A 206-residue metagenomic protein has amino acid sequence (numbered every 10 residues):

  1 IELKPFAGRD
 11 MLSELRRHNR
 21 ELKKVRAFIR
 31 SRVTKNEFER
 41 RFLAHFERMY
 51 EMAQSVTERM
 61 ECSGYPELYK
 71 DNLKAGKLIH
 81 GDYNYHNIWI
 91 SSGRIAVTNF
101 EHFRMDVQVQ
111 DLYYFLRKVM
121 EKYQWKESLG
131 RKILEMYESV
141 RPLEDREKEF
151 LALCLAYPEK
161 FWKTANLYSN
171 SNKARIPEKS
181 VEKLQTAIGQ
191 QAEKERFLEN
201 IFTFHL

Functional and structural regions predicted by a protein language model:
L3-L78, K183: ATP-dependent phospho-/nucleotidyl transfer catalytic cores
K23, F161-L206: ATP/Mg2+ or Mg2+-diphosphate-binding catalytic cores that bind nucleotide phosphates or diphosphates via glycine-rich
V33-T34, M49, I95-V97, L116 (+1 more regions): Gram-positive cell-envelope targeting signals
R59-V109: Active-site acidic catalytic loop and adjacent metal/ATP-binding pocket of ATP-dependent phosphoryl transfer enzymes
P66, L153-C154: Short acidic/histidine-centered micro-motifs embedded in hydrophobic/aromatic stretches that mark compact functional
Q108-P142, L155-R175: Active-site activation/catalytic loop segments of kinase-like enzymes and analogous catalytic loops in related
